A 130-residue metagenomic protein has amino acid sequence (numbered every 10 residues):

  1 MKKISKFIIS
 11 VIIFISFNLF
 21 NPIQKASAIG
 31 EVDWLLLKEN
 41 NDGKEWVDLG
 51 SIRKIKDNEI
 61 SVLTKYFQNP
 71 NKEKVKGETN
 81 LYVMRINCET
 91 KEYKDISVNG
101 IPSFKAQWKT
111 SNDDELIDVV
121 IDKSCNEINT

Functional and structural regions predicted by a protein language model:
M1-V11: Bacterial N-terminal signal peptides that target proteins for export
S10-L19: Bacterial N-terminal signal peptides
P22-T130: N-terminal secretory-pathway/extracellular module detecting exported/lumenal segments and adjacent signal-anchor/first
